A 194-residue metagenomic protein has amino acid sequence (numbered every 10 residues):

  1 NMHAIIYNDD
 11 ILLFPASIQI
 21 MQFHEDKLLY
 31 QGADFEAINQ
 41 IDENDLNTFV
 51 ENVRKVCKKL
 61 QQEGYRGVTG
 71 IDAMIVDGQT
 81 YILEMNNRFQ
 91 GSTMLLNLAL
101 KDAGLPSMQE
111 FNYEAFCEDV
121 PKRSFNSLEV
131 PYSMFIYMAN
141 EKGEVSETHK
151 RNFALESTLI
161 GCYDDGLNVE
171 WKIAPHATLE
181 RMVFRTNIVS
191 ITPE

Functional and structural regions predicted by a protein language model:
N1-I5, D72: Short beta-strand scaffold segments in enzyme catalytic cores
A4-V56, N86-F111: ATP-dependent carboxylate/phosphate-activation module, predominantly the ATP-grasp catalytic core and closely related
I11-L12, T69, T178: Hydrophobic core residues within well-ordered beta-strands of beta-rich domains
E51, K55-V68, N87-E144: Active-site "cap" helix and flanking loop/linker of ATP-utilizing ligase/carboxylase catalytic domains
I71, L83: Active-site flanking residues adjacent to catalytic metal/cofactor-binding acidic residues
G78-Y81: Conserved protein kinase catalytic/activation segment
F111-E194: Peripheral (often C-terminal) accessory segments that flank ATP-dependent C-N-forming ligase machineries
